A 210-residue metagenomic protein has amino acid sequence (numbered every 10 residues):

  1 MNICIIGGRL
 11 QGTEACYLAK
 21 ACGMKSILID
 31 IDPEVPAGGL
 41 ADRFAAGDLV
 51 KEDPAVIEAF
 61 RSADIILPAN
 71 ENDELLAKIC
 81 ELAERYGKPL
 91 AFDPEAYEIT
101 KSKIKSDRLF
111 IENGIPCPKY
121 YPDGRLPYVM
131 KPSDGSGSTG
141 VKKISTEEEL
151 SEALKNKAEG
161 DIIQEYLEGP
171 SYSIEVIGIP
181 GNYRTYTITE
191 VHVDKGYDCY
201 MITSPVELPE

Functional and structural regions predicted by a protein language model:
M1-F92: ATP-binding N-terminal substructure of ATP-dependent carboxylate-amine bond-forming enzymes
I3, I66, Y128-M130, D161: Generic beta-sheet signal
S26-I29, C117, Y128, D161: Hydrophobic anchor at the start of a short beta-strand that flanks the dinucleotide cofactor-binding loop
P33-A37, A96-T100, V193-K195: Short gly/pro/ser/thr-enriched loop/turn and capping motifs at secondary-structure boundaries
E58-A63, G124, K157-A158: Glycine-rich phosphate-binding loop signature in dinucleotide/nucleotide-binding domains
E84-E152: A conserved helix-loop-beta module that forms one wall/lid of the active-site cleft in ATP-utilizing catalytic domains
E165-S171, E175-E210: ATP-dependent carboxylate/phosphate-activation module, predominantly the ATP-grasp catalytic core and closely related
